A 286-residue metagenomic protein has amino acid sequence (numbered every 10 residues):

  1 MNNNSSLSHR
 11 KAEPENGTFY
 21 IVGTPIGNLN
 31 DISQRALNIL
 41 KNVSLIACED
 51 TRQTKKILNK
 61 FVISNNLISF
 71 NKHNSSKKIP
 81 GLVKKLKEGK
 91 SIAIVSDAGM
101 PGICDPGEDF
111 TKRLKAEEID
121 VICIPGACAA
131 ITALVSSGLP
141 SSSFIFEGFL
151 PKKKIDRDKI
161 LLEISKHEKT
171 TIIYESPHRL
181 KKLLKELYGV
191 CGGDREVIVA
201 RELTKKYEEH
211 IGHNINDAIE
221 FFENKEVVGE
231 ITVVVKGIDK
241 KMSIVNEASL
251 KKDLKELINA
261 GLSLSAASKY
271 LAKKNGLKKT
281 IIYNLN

Functional and structural regions predicted by a protein language model:
N2-F70: Glycine-rich, flexible N-terminal cofactor/catalytic loop recognition
N16, T170, Y174-N286: A contiguous loop/helix-start segment that scaffolds small-molecule binding in enzyme catalytic cores
G17-F19, G89-A93, K169-T170: Loop/turn-to-beta-strand initiation segments
F19, F144-K166: A short, charged helix-loop
I26-L29, D97-P101, P177-R179, I238-K240: Short glycine-rich anion-binding loops that position phosphate/pyrophosphate groups of nucleotides and phosphorylated
L40-I46, I119-I122, T170-T171: Short active-site oxyanion
F70-S76, L150-K153: Conserved helicase motor
E88-E147, P151: Short glycine-cluster motifs
